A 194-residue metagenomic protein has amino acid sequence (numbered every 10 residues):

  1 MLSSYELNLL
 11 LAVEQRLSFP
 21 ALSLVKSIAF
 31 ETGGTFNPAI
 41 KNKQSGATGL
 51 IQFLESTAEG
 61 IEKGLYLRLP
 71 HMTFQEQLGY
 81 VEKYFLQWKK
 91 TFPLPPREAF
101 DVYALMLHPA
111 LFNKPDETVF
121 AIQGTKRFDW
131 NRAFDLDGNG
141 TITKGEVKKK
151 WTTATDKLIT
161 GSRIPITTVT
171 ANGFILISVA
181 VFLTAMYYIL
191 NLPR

Functional and structural regions predicted by a protein language model:
M1-L136: Catalytic glycan-binding domains that act on GlcNAc-containing polysaccharides
M1-Y5, I159-I166, P193-R194: Intrinsically disordered, highly charged
G33, N37, T141, G145 (+1 more regions): A ubiquitous, low-specificity "background" feature that marks scattered single residues across proteins without
T57, I61, V147, W151-T155 (+1 more regions): Generic structural signal of hydrophobic/aromatic residues within well-ordered alpha-helices of folded domains
A121-T167: Long, amphipathic alpha-helical surface segments
V169-R194: Single-pass alpha-helical membrane anchors
